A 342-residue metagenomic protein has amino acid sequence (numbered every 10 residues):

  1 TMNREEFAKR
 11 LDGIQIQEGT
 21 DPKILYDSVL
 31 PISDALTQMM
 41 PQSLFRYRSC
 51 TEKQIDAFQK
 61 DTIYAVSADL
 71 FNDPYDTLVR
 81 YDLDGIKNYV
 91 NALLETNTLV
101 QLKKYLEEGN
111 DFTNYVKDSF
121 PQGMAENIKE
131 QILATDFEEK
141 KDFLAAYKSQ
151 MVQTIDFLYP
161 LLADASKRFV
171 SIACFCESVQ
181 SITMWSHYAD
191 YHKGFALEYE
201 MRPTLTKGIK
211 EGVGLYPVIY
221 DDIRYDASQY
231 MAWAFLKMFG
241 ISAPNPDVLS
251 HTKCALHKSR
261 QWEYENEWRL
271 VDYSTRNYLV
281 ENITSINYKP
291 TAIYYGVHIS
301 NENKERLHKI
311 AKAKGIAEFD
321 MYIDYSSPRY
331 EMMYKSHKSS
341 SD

Functional and structural regions predicted by a protein language model:
M2-D342: Partner-binding and oligomerization surfaces adjacent to conserved cores of proteins that assemble macromolecular
